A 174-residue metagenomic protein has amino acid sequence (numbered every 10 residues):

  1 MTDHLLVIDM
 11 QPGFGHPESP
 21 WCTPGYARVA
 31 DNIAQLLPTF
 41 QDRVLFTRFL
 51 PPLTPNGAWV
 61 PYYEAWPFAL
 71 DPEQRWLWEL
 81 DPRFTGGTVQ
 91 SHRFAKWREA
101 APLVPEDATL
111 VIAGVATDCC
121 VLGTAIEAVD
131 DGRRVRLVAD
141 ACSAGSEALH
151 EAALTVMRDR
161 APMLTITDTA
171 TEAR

Functional and structural regions predicted by a protein language model:
M1-H4, N32, T39, E64-R174: Active-site-adjacent betaalpha module
M1-L5, E18-L50: A short alpha/beta connector and helix-capping loop motif
I8, T47, V138: The conserved SAM/SAH-binding core of class I Rossmann-like methyltransferase domains, concentrating on the hydrophobic
Q11-P17: Short acidic, Gly/Ser-rich segments with clustered Asp/Glu that frequently serve as metal-coordination loops in enzyme
P12, P51, S143: Short, glycine/acidic-enriched loop or turn micro-motifs at the edges of active sites
G15, T54, S146: Conserved protein kinase catalytic core
R43, R48-E64: Early exported N-terminus immediately downstream of N-terminal targeting peptides
